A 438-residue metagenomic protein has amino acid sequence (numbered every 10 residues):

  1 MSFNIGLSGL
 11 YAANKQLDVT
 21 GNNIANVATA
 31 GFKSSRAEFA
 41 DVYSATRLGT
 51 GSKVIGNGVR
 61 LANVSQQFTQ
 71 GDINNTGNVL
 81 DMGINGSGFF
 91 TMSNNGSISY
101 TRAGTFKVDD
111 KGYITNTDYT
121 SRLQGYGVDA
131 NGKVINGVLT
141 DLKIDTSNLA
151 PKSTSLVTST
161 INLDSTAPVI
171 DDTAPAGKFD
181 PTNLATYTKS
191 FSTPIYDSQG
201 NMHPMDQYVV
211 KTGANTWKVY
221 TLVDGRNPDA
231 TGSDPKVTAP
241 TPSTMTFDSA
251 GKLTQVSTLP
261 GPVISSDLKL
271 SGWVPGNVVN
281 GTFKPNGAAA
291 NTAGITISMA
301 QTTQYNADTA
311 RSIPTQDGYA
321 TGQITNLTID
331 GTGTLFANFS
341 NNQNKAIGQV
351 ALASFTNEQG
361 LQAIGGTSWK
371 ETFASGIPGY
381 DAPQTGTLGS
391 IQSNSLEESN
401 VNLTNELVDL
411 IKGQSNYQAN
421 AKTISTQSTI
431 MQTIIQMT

Functional and structural regions predicted by a protein language model:
M1-S35: N-terminal intrinsically disordered, low-complexity, charge/repeat-rich segments that act as generic
L10-A13, L17, L403, L410 (+1 more regions): Amphipathic alpha-helical coiled-coil segments
N22, T29, S415, S428-T429: Short, conserved catalytic or interaction motifs in soluble domains
K33-N400, L407-D409, N416: Small/polar low-complexity and glycine-rich loop motifs
N420: Acidic/polar, glycine-anchored loop/turn motif associated with catalytic or activation segments that engage anionic
T423-M431: Short segments within alpha-helical structural elements
I430-T438: Structured functional modules or segments
